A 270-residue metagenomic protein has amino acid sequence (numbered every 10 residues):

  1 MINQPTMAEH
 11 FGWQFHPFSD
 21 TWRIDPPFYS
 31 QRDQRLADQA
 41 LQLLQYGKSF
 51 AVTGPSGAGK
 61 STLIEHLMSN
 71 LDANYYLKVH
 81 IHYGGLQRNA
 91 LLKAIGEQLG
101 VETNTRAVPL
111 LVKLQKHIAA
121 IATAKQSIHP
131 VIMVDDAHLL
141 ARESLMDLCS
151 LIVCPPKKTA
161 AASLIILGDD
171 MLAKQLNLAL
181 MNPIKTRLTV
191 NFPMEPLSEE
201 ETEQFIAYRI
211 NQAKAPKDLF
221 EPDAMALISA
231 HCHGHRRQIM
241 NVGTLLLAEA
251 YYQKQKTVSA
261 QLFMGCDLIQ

Functional and structural regions predicted by a protein language model:
M1-G47: A short, basic N-terminal segment
M1-M7, A161, P183, E200 (+2 more regions): C-terminal alpha-helical "lid" subdomain
W13-F18, Y76-K78, L86-T105: Conserved NTP-binding/hydrolysis module of P-loop NTPases
L41-Q42, V108-S127: Conserved alpha-helical scaffold flanking the Walker A/P-loop in AAA+ ATPase domains
Y46-H66: Walker A/P-loop nucleotide-binding motif
S49, A119, Q126, P130-I166 (+1 more regions): Conserved Walker B catalytic segment
M68, L172-R187: Short regulatory helix/loop adjacent to the ATP-binding pocket of P-loop NTPases
I81-G84, L176, T189-T202: Conserved AAA+ ATPase "SRH/arginine-finger" region at the nucleotide-binding site
